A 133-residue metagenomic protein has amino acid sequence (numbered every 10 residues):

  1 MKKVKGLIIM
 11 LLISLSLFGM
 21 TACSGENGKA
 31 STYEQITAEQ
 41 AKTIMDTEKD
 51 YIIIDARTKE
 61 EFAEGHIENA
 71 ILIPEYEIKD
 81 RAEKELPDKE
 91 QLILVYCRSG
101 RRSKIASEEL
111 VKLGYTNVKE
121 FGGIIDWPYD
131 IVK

Functional and structural regions predicted by a protein language model:
K2-I8, F18-A38, I44, Y51 (+2 more regions): Rhodanese-like catalytic fold shared by cysteine-dependent sulfurtransferases and DSP/PTP-type phosphatases
L12-S14: Non-catalytic accessory regions used for complex assembly or targeting
I53-D55: Hydrophobic beta-strand scaffold positions of dinucleotide-using enzymes
